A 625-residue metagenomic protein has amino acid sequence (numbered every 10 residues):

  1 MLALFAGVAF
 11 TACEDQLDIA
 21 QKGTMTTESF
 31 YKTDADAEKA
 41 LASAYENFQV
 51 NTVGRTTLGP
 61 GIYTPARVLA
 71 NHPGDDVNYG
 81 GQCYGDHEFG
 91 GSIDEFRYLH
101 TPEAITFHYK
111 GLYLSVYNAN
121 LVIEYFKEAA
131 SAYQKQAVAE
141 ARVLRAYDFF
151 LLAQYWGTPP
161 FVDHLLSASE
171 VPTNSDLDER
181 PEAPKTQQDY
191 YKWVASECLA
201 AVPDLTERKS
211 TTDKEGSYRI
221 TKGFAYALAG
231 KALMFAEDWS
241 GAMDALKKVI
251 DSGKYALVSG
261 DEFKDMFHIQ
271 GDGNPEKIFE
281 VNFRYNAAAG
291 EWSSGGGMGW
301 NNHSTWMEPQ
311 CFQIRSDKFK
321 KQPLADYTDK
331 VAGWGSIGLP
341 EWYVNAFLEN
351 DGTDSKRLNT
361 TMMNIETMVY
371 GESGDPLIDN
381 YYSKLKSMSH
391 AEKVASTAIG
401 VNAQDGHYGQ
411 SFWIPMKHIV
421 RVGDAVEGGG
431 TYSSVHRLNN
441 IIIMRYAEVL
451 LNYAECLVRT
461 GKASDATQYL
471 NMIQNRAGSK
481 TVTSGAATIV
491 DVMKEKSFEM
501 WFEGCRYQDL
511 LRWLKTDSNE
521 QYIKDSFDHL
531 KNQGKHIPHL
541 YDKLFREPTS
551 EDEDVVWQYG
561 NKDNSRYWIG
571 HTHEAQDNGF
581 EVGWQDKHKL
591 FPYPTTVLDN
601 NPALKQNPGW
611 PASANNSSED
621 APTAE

Functional and structural regions predicted by a protein language model:
C13, L69-H72, V77, L112-Y113 (+6 more regions): Long, intrinsically disordered, low-complexity segments
E14-G81, R219-A395, F527-H529, I537: An aromatic- and glycine-enriched ligand-binding surface/loop that stacks and positions planar moieties
T26, T33-D34, E38-A42, E46-T56 (+6 more regions): Conserved, well-structured interaction surfaces
G90, W342-M444, D620, A624: Flexible, polar/acidic helix-loop-strand segments at domain edges
